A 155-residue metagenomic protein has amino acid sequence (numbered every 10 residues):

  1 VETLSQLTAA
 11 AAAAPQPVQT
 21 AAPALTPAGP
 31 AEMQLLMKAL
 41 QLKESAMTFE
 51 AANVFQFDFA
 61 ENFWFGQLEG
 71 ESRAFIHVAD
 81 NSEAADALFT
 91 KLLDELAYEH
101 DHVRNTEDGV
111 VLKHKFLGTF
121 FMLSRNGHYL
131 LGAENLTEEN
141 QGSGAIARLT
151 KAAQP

Functional and structural regions predicted by a protein language model:
V1-P155: Soluble, non-membrane globular domain cores that form compact, hydrophobic packing and curved binding surfaces
